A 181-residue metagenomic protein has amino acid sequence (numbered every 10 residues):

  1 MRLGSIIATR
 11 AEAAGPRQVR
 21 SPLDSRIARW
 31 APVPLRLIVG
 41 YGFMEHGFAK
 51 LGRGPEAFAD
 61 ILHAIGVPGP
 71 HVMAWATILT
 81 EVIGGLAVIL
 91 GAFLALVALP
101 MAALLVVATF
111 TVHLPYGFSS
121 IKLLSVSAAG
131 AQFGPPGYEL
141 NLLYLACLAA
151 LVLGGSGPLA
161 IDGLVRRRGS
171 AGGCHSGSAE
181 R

Functional and structural regions predicted by a protein language model:
M1-G52, H71-L79, I83-L86, L90-R181: Extended, low-polarity transmembrane helix blocks
G52-V72: Membrane-interface interhelical connector segments
